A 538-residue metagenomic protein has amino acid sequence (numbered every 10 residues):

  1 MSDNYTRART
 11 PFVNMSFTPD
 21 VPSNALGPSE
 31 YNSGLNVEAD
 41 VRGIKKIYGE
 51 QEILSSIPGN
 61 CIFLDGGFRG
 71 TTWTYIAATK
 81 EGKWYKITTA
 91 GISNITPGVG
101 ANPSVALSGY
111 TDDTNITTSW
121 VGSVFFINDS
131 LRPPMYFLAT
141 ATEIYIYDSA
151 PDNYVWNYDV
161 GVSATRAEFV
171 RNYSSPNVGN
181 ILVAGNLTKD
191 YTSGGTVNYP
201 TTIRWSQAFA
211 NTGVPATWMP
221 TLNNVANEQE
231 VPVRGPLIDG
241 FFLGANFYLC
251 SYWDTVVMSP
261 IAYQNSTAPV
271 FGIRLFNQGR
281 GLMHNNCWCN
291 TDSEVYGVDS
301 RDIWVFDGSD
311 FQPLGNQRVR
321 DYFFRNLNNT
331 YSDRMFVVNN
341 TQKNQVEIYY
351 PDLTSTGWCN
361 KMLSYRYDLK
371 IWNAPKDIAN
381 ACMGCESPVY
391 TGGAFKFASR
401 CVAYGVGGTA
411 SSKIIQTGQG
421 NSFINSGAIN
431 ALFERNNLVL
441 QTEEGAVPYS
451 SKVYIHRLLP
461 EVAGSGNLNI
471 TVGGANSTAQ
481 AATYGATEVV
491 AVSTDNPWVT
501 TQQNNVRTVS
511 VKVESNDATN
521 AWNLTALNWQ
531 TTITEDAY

Functional and structural regions predicted by a protein language model:
M1-G91, Y110-W120, V124, G279-N286 (+2 more regions): Beta-sheet repeat architectures centered on beta-propellers
E50-I62, T96-G109, D148-R334: Beta-propeller and closely related beta-pinwheel folds
F68, D129, N186-T188, A262 (+1 more regions): Short, flexible loop/turn elements at secondary-structure junctions
T79-K80, D129, N186, S251 (+4 more regions): Recurrent small/Gly-Pro-centered beta-turn motifs in extracellular repeat architectures
K83-T89, P134-A139, T192-T221, P260 (+3 more regions): Short beta-strand segments and strand-loop junctions that repeat across beta-rich extracellular domains
K86, N94, I127-N128, Y136 (+8 more regions): Short hydrophobic/aromatic-rich beta-strand segments that constitute the beta-sheet cores of beta-sandwich/beta-barrel
N115-V155: Hydrophobic or amphipathic alpha-helical targeting/insertion segments
I116-T117, Y136-L138, W218, C250 (+1 more regions): Tryptophan-centric aromatic hotspots in well-structured domains and transmembrane helices
